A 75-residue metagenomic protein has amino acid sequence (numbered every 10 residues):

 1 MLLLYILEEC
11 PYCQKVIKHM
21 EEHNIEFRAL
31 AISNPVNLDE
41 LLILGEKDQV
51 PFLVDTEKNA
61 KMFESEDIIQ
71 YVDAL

Functional and structural regions predicted by a protein language model:
M1-R28: Local sequence-structure signature of Cys/Sec-based thiol-disulfide redox active-site neighborhoods
Q14, V36, F63: Residues that form or flank phosphate/diphosphate-binding pockets in enzymes that use nucleotide phosphates
Q14-K18, I43, A74-L75: Non-globular targeting/processing and membrane-anchoring segments
E26-L38: Thiol-based oxidoreductase modules, predominantly thioredoxin-like and allied folds used for disulfide exchange
L38-L44: N-terminal beta-loop-helix "entrance" segment that forms/cooperates in small-molecule cofactor or anionic ligand
L44-L53, S65-E66: Structural micro-motif
T56-L75: Non-catalytic, surface beta->alpha helical segment in thiol-disulfide oxidoreductase systems
